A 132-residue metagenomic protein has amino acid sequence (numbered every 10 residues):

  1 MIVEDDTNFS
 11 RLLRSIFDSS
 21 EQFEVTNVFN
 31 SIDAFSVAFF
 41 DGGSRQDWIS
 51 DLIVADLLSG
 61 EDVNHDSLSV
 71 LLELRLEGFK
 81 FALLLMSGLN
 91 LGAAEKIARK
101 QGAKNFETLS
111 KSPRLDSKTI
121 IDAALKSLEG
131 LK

Functional and structural regions predicted by a protein language model:
E4-D5: Conserved acidic carboxylate
R11-D18: Charged docking surfaces used in two-component/phosphorelay signaling
R14, T26-L52, D56-D62: Acidic, metal-coordinating helix/loop segments flanking the phosphotransfer/catalytic sites of two-component signaling
N64-F79, K100-Q101: Short amphipathic alpha-helix used as the core "switch/output" element in two-component signaling
L85-M86, K111: Hydrophobic/aromatic residues positioned on beta-strands within the core alpha/beta folds
L89-A94, D116: Negatively charged, flexible loop motifs adjacent to catalytic sites in prokaryotic signal transduction proteins
R99-E107: As written
N105, S117-K132: Receiver (REC) domain switch/output surface
